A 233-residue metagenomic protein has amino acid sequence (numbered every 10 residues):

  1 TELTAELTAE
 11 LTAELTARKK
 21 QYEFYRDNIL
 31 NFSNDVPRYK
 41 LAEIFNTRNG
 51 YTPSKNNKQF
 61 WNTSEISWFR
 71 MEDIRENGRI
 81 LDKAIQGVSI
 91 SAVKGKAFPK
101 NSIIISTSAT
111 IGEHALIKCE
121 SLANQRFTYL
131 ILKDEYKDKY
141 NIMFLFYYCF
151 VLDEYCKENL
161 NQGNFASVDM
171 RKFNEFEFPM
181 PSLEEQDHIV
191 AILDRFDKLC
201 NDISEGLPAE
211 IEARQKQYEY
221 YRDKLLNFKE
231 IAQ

Functional and structural regions predicted by a protein language model:
T1-E23, E177-Q215, E219: Amphipathic alpha-helical segments
K19-K20, F24, S64, L122-Q125 (+2 more regions): Short edge beta-strand segments in beta-sheet-rich domains
R26-N31, K55-K58, N164-F165, N174-M180: Short, recurring structural edge motifs at helix starts
N31-Y51, E210, K216: Non-catalytic DNA-recognition/assembly elements of restriction-modification systems
L41-I44, E76, I80, C119-E120 (+1 more regions): Basic, amphipathic alpha-helical recognition segments used for DNA target recognition
I44-N57, E72-K100: Sequence-specific dsDNA recognition surfaces
R70-M71, Q86, I90-F150: A short beta-sheet element
